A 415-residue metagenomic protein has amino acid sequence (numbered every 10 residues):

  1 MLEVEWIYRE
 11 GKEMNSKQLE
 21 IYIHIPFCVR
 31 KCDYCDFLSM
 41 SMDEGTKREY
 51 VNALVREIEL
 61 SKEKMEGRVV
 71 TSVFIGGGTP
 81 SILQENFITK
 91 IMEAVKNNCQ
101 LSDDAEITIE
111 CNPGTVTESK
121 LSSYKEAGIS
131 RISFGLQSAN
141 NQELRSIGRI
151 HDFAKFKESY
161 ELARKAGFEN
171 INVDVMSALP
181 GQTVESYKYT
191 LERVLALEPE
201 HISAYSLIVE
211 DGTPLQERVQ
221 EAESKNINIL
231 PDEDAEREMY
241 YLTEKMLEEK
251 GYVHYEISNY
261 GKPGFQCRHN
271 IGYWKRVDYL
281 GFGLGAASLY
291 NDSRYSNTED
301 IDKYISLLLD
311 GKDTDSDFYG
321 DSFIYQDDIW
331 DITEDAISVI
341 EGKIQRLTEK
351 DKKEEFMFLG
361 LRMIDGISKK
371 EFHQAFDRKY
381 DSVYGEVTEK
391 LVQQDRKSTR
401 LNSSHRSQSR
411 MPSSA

Functional and structural regions predicted by a protein language model:
L2-I21, E66-R68: N-terminal [4Fe-4S]-dependent radical SAM core
Y8, H405-Q408: Low-complexity, intrinsically disordered or signal/transmembrane-proximal segments
N15-Q18, S39-E63, R68-R378: C-terminal scaffold of the Radical SAM
P26-F37: Local cysteine-cluster metal-coordination motifs and their immediate loop/turn environment, predominantly Fe-S cluster
R378-V392: Short amphipathic alpha-helical interaction segments
V392-R400: A short, conserved structural fragment
T399-S404, A415: Conserved small/polar residues in nucleotide/adenosyl-binding loops
